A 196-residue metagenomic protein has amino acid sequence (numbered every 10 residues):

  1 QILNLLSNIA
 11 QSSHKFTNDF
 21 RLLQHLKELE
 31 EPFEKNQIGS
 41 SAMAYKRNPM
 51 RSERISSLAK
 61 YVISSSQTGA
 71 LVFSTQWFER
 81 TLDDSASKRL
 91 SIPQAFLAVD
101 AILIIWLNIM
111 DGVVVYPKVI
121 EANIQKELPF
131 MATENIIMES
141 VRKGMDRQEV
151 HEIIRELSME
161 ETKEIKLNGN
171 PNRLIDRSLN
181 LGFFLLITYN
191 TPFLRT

Functional and structural regions predicted by a protein language model:
Q1-S66: Acidic, glycine-rich loop-and-beta core segments that form the ion-binding/anion-interacting portion of active sites
I38-T196: Catalytic-core signal marking the mid-to-C-terminal active-site face
